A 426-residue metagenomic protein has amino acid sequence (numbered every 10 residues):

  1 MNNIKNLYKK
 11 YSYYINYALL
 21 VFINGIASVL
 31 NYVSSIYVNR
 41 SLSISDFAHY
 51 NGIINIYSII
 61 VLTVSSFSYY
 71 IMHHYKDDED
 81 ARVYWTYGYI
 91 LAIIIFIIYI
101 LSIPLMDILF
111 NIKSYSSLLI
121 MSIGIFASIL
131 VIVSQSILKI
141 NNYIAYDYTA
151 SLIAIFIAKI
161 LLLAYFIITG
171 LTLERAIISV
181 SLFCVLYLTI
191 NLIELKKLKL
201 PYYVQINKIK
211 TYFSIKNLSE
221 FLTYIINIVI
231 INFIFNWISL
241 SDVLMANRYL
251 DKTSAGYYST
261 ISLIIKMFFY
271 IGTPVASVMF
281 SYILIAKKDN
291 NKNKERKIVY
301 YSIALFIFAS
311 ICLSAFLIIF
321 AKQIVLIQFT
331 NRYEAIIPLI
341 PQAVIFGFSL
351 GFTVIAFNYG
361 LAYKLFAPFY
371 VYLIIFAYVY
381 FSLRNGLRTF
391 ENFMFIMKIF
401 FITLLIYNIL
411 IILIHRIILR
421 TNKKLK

Functional and structural regions predicted by a protein language model:
M1-Y13, L119, N141, A145-A150 (+5 more regions): Interhelical loop/hinge segments that connect adjacent transmembrane helices in multipass membrane
N16-A27, G52-D107, S116-L118, N291-S314 (+1 more regions): Membrane-water interface segments that mark the loop-to-transmembrane alpha-helix transition
N16-S35, F47, S151-I155, A176-L198 (+1 more regions): Transmembrane helical elements of multi-pass membrane transporters/channels
L19-A27, Y57-V61, L91-I95, I120-G124 (+9 more regions): Alpha-helical transmembrane segments of multi-pass integral membrane proteins
N31, S35-I36, V61-D80, I140 (+3 more regions): Helix-loop junctions and terminal segments of transmembrane helices in multi-pass membrane transport/translocation
I44-S45, M106-M121, K252-T253, I318-F348: Interfacial segments at transmembrane-helix termini and the short loops linking adjacent helices
H74-D77, S128-A150, I345-V371: Membrane-interface junctions at transmembrane-helix termini in multi-pass inner-membrane proteins
L118-S122, T149-L200, I374-I375, N392-I417: Hydrophobic alpha-helical transmembrane segments
